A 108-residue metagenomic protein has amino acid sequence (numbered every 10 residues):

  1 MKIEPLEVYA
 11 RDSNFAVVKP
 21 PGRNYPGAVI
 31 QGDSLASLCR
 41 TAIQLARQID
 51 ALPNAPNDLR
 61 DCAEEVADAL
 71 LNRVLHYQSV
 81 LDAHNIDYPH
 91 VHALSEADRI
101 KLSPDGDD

Functional and structural regions predicted by a protein language model:
M1-K19: Short, charged/polar N-terminal "headpieces" of proteins
L6, F15, G27-A28, D98: Residue-level marker of intrinsically disordered, low-complexity segments enriched for small/polar residues
F15, L35-A36: Alpha-helix N-cap/helix-start and coil->helix boundary motif
P20-N24: Short, histidine-centered active-site or binding-site loop motifs used for metal coordination, general acid-base
Y25-D33: A short, exposed loop/beta-hairpin motif centered on an aromatic-Gly-Thr core
S37-A46: A short, charged, amphipathic alpha-helix used as a generic interaction element across diverse proteins
A46-D108: Short, charged, surface-exposed hinge/linker loops at domain edges that act as mobile lids or interdomain connectors
